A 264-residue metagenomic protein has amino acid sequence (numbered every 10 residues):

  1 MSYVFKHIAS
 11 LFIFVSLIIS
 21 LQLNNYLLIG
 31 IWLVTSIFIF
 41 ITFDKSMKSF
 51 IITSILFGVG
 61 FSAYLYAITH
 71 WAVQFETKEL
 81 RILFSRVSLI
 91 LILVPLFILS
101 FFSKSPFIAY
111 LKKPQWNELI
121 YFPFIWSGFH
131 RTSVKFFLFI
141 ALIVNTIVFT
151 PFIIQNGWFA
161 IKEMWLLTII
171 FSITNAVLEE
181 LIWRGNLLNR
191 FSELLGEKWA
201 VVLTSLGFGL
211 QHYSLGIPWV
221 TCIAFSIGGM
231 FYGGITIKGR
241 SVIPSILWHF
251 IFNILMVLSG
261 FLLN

Functional and structural regions predicted by a protein language model:
M1-L119, G260-N264: N-terminal, membrane-interfacial amphipathic/helix-forming hydrophobic leader that caps and precedes the first
S10-Q22, F124-R131, W158-L166, L181-L188 (+1 more regions): Short juxtamembrane and helix-loop transition motifs at transmembrane-helix boundaries in membrane proteins
F12-L21, F57-H70, V144-F152, N175 (+2 more regions): Aromatic-anchored segments of alpha-helical transmembrane domains
I19-L23, Q74-E79, I154-F159, H212-W219: Membrane-interface helix caps and helix-loop-helix hairpins in membrane proteins
L27-I37, R86-I92, W165-I170, L178 (+3 more regions): Membrane-embedded alpha-helical segments of multi-pass membrane proteins, especially the transmembrane helices
A72-I90, F97-N175: Juxtamembrane helix-loop-helix connectors linking adjacent transmembrane helices in multi-pass membrane enzymes
E118-H130, V177-L203, G234-S241: Membrane-interface helix/loop boundary segments of multi-pass membrane proteins
K198-S205, G209-N264: Functionally important transmembrane alpha-helices
